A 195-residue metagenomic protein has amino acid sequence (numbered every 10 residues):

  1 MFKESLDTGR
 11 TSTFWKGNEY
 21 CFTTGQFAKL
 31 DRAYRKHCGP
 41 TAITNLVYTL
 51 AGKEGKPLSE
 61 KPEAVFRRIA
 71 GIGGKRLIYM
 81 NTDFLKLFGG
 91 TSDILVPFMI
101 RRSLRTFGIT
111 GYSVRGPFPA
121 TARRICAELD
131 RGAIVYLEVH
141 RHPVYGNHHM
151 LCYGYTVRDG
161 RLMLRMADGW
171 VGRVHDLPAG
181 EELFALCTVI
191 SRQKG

Functional and structural regions predicted by a protein language model:
M1-G89, R158, K194: Active-site-adjacent structural segments surrounding the nucleophilic cysteine of cysteine proteases and isopeptidases
Y34, G39-L46, V96-I100, T121 (+1 more regions): Stable alpha-helical elements in mature extracytoplasmic
H37-G39, A133, R141: Tryptophan-centric aromatic hotspots in well-structured domains and transmembrane helices
R76, F107, G132-V139: Short secondary-structure junctions and interdomain/linker hinges
D83-T110: C-terminal domain-closing interface element
T106-A122: Catalytic cysteine-centered active-site loop
A122-R124, E128-R131, E138-G195: Active-site signature of cysteine proteases
